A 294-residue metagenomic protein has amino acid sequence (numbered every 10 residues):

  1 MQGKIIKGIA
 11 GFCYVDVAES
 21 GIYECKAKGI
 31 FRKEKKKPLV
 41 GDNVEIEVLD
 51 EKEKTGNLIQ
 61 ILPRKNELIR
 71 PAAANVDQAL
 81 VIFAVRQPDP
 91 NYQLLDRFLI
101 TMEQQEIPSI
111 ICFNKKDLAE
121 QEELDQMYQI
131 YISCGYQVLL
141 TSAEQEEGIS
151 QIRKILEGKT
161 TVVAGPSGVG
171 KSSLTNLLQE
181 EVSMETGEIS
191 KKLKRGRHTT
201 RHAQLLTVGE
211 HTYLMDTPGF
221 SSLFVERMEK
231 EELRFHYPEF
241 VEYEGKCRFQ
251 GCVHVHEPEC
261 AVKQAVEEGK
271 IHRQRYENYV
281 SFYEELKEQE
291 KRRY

Functional and structural regions predicted by a protein language model:
M1-I9: Structural detector for short beta-strands of small beta-barrel domains
G11, G29, K35-K52, L62-Q78 (+5 more regions): Helix-rich effector regions associated with P-loop NTPase G domains
C13-V17, C25, I46: SH3/SH3-like beta-barrel fold
G21-I30: Short, structured beta-strand/loop micro-motifs enriched in basic residues and often containing a Trp
E51-I61, D89-N91: Short, Lys/Arg- and Gly-enriched loop/turn segments at beta-strand edges
R86-G135: Phosphate-binding glycine-rich loops and their immediate beta-loop-alpha structural context
D117-V169: Canonical P-loop GTPase G-domain recognition
